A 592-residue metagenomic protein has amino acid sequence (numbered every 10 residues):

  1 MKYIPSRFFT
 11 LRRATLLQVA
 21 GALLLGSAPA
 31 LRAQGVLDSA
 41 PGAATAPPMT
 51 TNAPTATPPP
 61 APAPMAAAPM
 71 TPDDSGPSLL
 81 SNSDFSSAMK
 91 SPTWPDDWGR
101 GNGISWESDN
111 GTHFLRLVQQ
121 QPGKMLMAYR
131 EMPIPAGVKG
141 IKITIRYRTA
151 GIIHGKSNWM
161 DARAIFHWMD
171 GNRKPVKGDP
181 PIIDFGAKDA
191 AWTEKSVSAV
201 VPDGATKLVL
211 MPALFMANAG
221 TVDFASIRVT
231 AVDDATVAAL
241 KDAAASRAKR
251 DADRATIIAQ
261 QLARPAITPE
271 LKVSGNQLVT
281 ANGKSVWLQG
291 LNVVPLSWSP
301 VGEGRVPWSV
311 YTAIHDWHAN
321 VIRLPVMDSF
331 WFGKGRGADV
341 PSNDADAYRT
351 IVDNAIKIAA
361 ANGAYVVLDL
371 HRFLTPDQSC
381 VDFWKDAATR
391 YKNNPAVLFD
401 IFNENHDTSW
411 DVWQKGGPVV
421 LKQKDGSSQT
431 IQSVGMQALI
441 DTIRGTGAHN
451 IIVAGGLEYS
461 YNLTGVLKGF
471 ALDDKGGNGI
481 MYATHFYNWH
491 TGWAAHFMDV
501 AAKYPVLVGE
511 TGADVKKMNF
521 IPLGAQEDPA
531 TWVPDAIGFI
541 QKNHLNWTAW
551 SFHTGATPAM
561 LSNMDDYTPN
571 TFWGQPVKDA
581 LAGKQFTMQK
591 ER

Functional and structural regions predicted by a protein language model:
M1-L11: N-terminal secretory signal peptides that target proteins for export/translocation
A14, Q18-S27: Bacterial N-terminal signal peptides
P29-A33: Sec/Tat signal peptide C-region and signal peptidase I cleavage site
Q34-L37, P41-G42, M49-P54, P58-Q260: Extracellular and organelle-lumenal recognition/adhesion modules and their flexible linkers in secreted
M65, M70-T71, S246-V321, A580: N-terminal carbohydrate-binding accessory modules
E270, T312, N320, Y365 (+5 more regions): Extracellular glycoside hydrolase catalytic/binding regions
S297, G337-A345, D369-T375, D425-S427 (+2 more regions): The substrate-binding groove and active-site-proximal loops of carbohydrate-active enzymes, especially glycoside
V306-C380, D386, I443-R444, W532-N543: Aromatic-lined substrate-binding rim segments of carbohydrate-active enzymes
